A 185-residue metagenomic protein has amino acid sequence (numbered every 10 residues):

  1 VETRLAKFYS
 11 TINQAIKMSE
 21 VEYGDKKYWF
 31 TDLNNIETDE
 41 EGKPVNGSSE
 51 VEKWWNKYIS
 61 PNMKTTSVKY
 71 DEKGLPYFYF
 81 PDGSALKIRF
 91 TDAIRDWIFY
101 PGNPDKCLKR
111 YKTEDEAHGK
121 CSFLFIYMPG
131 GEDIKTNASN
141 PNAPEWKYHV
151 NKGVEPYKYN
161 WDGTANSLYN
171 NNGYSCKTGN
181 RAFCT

Functional and structural regions predicted by a protein language model:
V1-M18: Amphipathic alpha-helical segments typified by the pilin-like N-terminal helix that continues immediately C-terminal
N13-D32: Alpha-helix exit/C-cap motif
T31-V45: Charge-rich, acidic-biased intrinsically disordered regions
E41-T185: Intrinsically disordered, low-complexity regions enriched in Pro/Ser/Thr/Gly and acidic residues
